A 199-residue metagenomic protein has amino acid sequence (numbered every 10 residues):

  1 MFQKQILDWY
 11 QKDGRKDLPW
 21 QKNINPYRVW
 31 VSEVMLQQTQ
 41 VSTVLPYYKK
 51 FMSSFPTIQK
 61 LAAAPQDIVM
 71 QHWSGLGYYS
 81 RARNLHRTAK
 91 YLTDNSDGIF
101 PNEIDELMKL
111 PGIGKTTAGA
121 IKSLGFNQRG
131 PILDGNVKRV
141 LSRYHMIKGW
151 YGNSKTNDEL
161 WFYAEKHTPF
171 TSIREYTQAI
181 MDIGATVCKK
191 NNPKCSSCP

Functional and structural regions predicted by a protein language model:
F2-S196: Catalytic cores of DNA base-excision repair glycosylases
P199: Cys/His-coordinated zinc-binding microdomains
